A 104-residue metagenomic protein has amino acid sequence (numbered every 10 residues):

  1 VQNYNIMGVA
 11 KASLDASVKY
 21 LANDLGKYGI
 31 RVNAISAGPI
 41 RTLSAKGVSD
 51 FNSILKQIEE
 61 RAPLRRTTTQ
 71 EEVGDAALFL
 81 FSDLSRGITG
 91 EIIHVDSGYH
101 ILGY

Functional and structural regions predicted by a protein language model:
V1: Conserved active-site motif detector
N5: Cytosolic ligand/metal-binding cores
A10, V18: Active-site helix of classical SDR
N23-K27, R86: Alpha-helical segment proximal to the catalytic Tyr-Lys
K27, P39-A62, L102-Y104: A glycine/serine/threonine-rich, flexible loop-to-helix segment that serves as the NAD(P) cofactor-binding "lid"
R31-R41, F81, H94-D96: Conserved SDR Rossmann-fold cofactor-binding beta-strand/turn motif
A62-V73, L84: A conserved structural motif in NAD(P)-dependent oxidoreductases
L78, T89-Y104: Short C-terminal tail/terminal secondary-structure segment of NAD(P)H-dependent dehydrogenase/reductase domains
